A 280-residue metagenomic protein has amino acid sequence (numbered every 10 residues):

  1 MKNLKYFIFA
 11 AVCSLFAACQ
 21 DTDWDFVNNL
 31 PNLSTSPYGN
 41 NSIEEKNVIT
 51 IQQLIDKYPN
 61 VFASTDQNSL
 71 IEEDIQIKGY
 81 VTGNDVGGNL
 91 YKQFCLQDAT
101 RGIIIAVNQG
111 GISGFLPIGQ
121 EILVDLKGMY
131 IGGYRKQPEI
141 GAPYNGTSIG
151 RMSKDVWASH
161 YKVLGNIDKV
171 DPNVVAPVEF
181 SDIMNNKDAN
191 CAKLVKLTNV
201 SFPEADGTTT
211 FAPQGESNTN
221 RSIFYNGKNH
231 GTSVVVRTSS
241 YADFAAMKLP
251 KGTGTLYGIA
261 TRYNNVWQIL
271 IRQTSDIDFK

Functional and structural regions predicted by a protein language model:
M1-K2, Q20: N-terminal hydrophobic targeting signals that begin at the initiator methionine
K2-F9: Sec-dependent signal peptide recognition, specifically the positively charged N-region followed immediately by
L15-A18: C-terminal motif of bacterial Sec signal peptides marking the signal peptidase cleavage site
Q20-Y91, C95-K280: OB-fold nucleic-acid-binding modules
